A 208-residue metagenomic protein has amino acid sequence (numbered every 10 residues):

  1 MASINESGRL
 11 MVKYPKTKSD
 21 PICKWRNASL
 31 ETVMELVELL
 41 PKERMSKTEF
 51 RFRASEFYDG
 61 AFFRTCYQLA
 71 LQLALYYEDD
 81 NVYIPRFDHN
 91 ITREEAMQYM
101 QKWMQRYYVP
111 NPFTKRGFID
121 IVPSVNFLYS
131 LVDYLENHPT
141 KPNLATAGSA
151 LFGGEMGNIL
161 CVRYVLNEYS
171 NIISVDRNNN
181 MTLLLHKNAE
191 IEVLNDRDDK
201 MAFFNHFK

Functional and structural regions predicted by a protein language model:
A2-K208: Donor-sugar nucleotide-binding helix/loop cap in glycosyltransferases
